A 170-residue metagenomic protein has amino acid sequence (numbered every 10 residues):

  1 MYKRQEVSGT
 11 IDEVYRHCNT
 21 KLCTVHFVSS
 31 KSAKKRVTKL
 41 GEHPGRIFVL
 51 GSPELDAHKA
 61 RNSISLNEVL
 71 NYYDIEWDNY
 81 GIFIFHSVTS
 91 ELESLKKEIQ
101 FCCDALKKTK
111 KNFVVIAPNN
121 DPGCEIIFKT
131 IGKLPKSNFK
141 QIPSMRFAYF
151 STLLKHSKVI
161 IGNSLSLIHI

Functional and structural regions predicted by a protein language model:
M1-Q5, I168-I170: Conserved small/polar residues in nucleotide/adenosyl-binding loops
R4-V7, K31, P118-N119: Short, ordered loop/turn segments at secondary-structure junctions
S8-E13, H58-R61: Short, charged, surface-exposed secondary-structure boundary motifs
I11-T24: A conserved, positively charged/aromatic
L22-L95: A nucleotide-sugar donor-handling region in carbohydrate enzymes
I64-K158: Donor-nucleotide binding loops and adjacent catalytic segments primarily of GT-B fold Leloir glycosyltransferases
L165: Short glycine-rich donor-binding/catalytic loop of glycosyltransferases that coordinates the nucleotide-sugar
